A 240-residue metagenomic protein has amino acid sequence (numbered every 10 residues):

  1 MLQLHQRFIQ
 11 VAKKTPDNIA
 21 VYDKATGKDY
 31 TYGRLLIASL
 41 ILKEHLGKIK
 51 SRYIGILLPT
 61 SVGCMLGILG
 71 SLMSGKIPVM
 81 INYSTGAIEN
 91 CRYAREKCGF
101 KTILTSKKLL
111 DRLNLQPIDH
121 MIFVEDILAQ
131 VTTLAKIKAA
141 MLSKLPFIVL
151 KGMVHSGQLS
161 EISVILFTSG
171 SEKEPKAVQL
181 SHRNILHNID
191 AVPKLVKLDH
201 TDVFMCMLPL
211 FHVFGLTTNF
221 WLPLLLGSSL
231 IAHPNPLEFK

Functional and structural regions predicted by a protein language model:
R7-T31, I162-L166: AMP-dependent adenylate-forming
P16-D17, I122-A129, L134-F167, K173-E174 (+1 more regions): Conserved pre-ATP/AMP-binding loop-to-beta segment of ANL
D17-N18, G33-G55, I88, R92 (+2 more regions): ANL superfamily AMP-binding
K24, D29, K43-T85, M207-P209: Conserved AMP-binding/adenylate-forming
D29-G33, H155, S163-H187: Conserved AMP-binding A3 loop
L35-I41, K144-I148, V178-D199, M207 (+1 more regions): Conserved structural elements of the adenylate-forming
E44-K50, M73-A140, G152: Structural core segment of the AMP-binding/adenylate-forming
L186-V203, V213-K240: Conserved AMP-binding/adenylation subdomain of ANL enzymes
